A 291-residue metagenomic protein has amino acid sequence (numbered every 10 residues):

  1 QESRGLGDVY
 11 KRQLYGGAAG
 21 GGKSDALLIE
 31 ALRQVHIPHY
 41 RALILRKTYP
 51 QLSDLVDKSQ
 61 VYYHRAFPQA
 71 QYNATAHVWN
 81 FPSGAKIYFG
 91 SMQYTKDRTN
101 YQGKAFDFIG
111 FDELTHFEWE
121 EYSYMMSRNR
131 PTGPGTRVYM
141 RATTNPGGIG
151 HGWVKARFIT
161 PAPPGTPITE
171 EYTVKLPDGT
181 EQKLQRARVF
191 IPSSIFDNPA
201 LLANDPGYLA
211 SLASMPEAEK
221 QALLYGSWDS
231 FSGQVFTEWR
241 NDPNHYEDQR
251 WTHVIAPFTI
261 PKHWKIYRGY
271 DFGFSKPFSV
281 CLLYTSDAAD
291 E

Functional and structural regions predicted by a protein language model:
Q1-Y10, Y284-E291: Single conserved hydrophobic/aromatic residue that forms the stacking wall/gate of nucleotide- or nucleobase-binding
R4, D8, Y15-G20, A26-V35 (+2 more regions): Catalytic phosphate/metal-binding cores of nucleic-acid and nucleotide-processing enzymes, i.e., regions that mediate
R12-A76: Conserved P-loop
Q60-A105: Inter-Walker segment of RecA-like/P-loop motor cores
D107-E118: SF2 helicase catalytic motif II
H116-N198: ASCE P-loop NTPase helicase motor core
D197-Y270: ATPase catalytic-site recognition across NTP-hydrolyzing enzymes
F278-L283: Short beta-strand scaffold segments in enzyme catalytic cores
